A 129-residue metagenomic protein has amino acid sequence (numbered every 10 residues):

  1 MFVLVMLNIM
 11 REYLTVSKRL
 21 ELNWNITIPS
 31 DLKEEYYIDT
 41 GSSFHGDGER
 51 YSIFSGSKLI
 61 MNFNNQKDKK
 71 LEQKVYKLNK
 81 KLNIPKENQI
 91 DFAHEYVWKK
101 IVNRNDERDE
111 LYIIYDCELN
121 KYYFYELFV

Functional and structural regions predicted by a protein language model:
V3-K70: N-terminal export/targeting and maturation segments
Q66-V129: Extracytoplasmic electrostatic interaction patches
